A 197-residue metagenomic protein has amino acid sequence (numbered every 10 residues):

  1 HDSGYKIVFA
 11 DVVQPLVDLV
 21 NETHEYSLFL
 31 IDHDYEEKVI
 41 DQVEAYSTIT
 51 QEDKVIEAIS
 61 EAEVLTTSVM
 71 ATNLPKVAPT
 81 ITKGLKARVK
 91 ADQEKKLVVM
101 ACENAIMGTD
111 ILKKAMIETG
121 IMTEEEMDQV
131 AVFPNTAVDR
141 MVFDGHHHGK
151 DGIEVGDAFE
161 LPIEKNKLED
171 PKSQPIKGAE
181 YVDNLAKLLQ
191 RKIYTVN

Functional and structural regions predicted by a protein language model:
D2-V69, N73-N197: Substrate/ligand-engaging "lid" and interaction regions
